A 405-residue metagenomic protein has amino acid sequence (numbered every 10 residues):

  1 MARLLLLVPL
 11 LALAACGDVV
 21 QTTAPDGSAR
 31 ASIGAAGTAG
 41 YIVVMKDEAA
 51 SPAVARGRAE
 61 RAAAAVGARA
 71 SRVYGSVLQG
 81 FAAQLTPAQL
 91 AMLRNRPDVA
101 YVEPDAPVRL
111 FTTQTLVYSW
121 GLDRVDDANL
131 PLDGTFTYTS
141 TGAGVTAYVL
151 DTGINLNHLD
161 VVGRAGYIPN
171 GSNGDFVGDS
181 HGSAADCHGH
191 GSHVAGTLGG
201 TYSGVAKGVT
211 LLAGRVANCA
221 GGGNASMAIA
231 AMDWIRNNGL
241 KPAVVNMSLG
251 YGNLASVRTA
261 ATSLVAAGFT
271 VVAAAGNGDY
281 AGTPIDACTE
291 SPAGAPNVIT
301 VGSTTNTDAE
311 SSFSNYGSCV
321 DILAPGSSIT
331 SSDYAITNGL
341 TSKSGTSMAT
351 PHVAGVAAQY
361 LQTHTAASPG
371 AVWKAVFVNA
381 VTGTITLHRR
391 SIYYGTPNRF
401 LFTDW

Functional and structural regions predicted by a protein language model:
M1-L6: Bacterial N-terminal signal peptides that target proteins for export
A12-A15: C-terminal motif of bacterial Sec signal peptides marking the signal peptidase cleavage site
V19-Q21, H364-S391: An often Trp-containing, charged/polar helix-loop segment at the C-terminal end of enzyme catalytic cores
V20-T22, D26-G34, Q84-L90, T113-V149 (+4 more regions): N-terminal domain-start motif of subtilase-like serine proteases
I42-V44, A82-Q84, Y101-E103, T146-L150 (+9 more regions): Structural recognition of the beta-strand scaffold that forms the well-ordered cores of secreted hydrolase catalytic
E60, A64-G121: Autoinhibitory propeptides
F111, F176-S183, G222-A228, M247-D321 (+3 more regions): Substrate-binding/specificity loop regions of serine endopeptidase catalytic domains, predominantly subtilases
G134-I168, D179-M227, G239-V244, G252 (+7 more regions): Subtilisin-like serine protease catalytic core
